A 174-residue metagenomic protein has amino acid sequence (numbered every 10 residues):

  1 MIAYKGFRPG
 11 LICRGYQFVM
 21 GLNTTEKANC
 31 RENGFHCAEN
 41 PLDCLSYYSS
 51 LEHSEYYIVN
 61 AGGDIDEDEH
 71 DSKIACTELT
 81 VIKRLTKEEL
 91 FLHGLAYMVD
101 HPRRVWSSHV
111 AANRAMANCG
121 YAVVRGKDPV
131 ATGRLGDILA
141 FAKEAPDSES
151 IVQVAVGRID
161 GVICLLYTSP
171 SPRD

Functional and structural regions predicted by a protein language model:
M1-N33, S49-E55, Y167: ADP-ribose/NAD+-binding catalytic cleft of ART/PARP-like enzymes
K5-L11, E39, I58-D66, K127 (+1 more regions): Short, flexible beta-strand-to-coil junctions
G10-R14, D64-D71, D147-E149, I163: Short, surface-exposed beta-strand/loop "edge" segments at domain boundaries and coil↔beta transitions
E26-R84: ADP-ribosyltransferase catalytic core
G63-N118: Extended, small-residue-rich solenoid/repeat segments and analogous flexible loops that form exposed scaffolds
D100-I163: Extended, compositionally simple hydrophobic/Ser/Thr-rich segments that build repetitive fibrous architectures
Y167-D174: Conserved small/polar residues in nucleotide/adenosyl-binding loops
